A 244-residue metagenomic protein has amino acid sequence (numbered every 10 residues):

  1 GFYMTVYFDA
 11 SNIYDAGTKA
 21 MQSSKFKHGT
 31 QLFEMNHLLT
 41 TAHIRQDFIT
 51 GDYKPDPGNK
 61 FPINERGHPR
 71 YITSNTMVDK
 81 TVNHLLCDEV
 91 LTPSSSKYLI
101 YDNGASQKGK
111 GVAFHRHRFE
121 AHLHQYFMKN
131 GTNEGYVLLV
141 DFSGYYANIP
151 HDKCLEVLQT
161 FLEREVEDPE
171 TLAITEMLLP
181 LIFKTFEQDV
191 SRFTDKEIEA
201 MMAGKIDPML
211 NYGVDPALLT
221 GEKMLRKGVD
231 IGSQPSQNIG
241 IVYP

Functional and structural regions predicted by a protein language model:
G1-T50: Non-catalytic, polymerase-adjacent accessory regions of viral genome-replication enzymes
Y3, C87-H151: Active-site-proximal segment of RNA-dependent polymerases
Y7-S23, P55-K60, C87-S95, F127-K129 (+2 more regions): Short, compositionally biased low-complexity segments
K19-Q31, P62-T73, I100-D102: Glycine-/proline-rich flexible loop or hinge segments
L38, A42, D79-H84, D88 (+6 more regions): Non-catalytic, well-ordered alpha-helical scaffold segments
L39-H68: Active-site-flanking structural segment that lines cofactor/substrate pockets
P69-I100, S143-Y146, E222-P244: Conserved pre-motif C helix in the palm subdomain of viral-like polymerases
K129-P244: Conserved polymerase palm-domain catalytic core
